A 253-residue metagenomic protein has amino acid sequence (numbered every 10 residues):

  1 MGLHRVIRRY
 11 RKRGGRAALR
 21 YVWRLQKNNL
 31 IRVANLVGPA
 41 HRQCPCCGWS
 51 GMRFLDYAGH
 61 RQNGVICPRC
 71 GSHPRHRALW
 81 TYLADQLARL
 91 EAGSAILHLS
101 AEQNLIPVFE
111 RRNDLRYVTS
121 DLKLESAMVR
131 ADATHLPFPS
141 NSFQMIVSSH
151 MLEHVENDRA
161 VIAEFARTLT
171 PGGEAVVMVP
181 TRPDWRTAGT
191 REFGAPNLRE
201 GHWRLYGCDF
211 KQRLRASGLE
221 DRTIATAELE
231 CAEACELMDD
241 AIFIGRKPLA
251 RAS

Functional and structural regions predicted by a protein language model:
G2-P139, C231-S253: Conserved N-terminal segment of class I S-adenosyl-L-methionine
N28-R42, E156-S253: S-adenosyl-L-methionine-dependent methyltransferase catalytic module, highlighting the catalytic core
I146-V147: Hydrophobic beta-strand segment of the Class I
H150-H154: A short His-aromatic
